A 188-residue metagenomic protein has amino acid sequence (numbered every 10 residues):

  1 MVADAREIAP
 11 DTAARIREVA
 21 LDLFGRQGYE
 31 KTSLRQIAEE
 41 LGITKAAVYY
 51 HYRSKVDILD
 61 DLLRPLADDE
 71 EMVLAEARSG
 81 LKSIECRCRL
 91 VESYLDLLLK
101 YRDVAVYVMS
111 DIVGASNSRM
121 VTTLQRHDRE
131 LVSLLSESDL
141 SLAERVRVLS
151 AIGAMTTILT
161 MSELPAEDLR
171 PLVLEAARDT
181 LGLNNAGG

Functional and structural regions predicted by a protein language model:
M1-D11, N185-G188: N-terminal intrinsically disordered/low-complexity leader segments
R15, V19, L23-D61: Helix-turn-helix
D57, R89-S93, Y107, V146-G153 (+1 more regions): Amphipathic alpha-helical interaction segments
D61, M72-R102: Hydrophobic alpha-helical connector segments
L62, L66, E70, T123-H127 (+1 more regions): Hydrophobic/aromatic residues within well-ordered alpha-helical segments
K100, S110, E137, S141-L142 (+2 more regions): Amphipathic C-terminal alpha-helical segment
V108-G114: Short linear capping/connector segments at secondary-structure termini
A115-L149, E167-L172: Amphipathic alpha-helical packing segments from all-alpha helical-bundle domains
